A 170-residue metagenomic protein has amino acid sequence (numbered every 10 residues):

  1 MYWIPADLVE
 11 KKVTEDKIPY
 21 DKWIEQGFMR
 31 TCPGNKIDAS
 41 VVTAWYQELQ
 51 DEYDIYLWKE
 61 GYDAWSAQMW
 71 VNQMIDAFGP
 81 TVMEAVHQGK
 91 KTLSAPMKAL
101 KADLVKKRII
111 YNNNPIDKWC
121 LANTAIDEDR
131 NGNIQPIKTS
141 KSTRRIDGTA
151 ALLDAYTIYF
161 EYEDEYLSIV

Functional and structural regions predicted by a protein language model:
M1-Q88, S94, K98, Y111-V170: RNase H-like, metal-dependent nuclease domains and their acidic two-metal-ion catalytic environment used
P96-K106: Short, surface-exposed amphipathic charged segments that create phosphate/polyanion-binding patches used for binding
